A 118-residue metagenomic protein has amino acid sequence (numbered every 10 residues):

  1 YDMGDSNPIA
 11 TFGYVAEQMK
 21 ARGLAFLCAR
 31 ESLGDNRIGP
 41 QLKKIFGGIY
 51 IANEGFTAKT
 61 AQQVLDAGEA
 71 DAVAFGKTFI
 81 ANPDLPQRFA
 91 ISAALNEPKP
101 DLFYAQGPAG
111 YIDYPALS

Functional and structural regions predicted by a protein language model:
Y1-S118: Flavin-dependent oxidoreductase catalytic cores
